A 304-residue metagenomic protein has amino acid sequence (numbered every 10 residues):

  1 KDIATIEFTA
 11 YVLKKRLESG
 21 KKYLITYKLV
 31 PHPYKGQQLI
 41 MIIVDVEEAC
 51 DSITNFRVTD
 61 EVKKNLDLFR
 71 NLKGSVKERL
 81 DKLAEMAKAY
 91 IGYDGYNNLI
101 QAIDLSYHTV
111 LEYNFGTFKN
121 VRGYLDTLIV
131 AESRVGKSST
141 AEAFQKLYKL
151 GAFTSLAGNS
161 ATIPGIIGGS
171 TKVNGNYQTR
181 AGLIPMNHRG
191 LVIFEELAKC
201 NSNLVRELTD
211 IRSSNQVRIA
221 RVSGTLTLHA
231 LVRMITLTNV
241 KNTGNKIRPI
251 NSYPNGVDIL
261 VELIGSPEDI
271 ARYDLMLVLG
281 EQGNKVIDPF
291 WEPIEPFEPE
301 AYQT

Functional and structural regions predicted by a protein language model:
K1, F69-L72, V76-T304: Conserved ASCE/P-loop NTPase catalytic core
K1-L80, S202: OB-fold and OB-like single-stranded nucleic-acid-recognition modules and their adjacent interaction interfaces
